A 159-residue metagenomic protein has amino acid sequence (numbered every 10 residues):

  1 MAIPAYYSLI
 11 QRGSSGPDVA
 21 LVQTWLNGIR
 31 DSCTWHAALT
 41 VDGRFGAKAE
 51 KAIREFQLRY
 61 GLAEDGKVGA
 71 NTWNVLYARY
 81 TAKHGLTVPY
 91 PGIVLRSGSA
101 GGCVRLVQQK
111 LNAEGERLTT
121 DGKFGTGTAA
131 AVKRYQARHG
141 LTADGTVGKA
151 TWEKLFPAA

Functional and structural regions predicted by a protein language model:
M1-A159: Cell-envelope/ECM-targeting effectors and their regulatory/trafficking segments
